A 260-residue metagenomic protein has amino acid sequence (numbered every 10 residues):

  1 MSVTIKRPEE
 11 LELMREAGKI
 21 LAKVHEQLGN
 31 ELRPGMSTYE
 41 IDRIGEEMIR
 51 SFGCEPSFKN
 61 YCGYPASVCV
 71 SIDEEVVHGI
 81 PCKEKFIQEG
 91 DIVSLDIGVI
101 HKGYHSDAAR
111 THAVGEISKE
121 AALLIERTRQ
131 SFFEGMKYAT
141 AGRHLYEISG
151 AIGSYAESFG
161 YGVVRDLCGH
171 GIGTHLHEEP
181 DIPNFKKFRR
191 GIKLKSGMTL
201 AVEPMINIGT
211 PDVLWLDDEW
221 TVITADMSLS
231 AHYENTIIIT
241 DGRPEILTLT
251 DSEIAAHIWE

Functional and structural regions predicted by a protein language model:
M1-E260: Active-site neighborhoods and metal-handling regions in enzymes and metal-associated proteins
